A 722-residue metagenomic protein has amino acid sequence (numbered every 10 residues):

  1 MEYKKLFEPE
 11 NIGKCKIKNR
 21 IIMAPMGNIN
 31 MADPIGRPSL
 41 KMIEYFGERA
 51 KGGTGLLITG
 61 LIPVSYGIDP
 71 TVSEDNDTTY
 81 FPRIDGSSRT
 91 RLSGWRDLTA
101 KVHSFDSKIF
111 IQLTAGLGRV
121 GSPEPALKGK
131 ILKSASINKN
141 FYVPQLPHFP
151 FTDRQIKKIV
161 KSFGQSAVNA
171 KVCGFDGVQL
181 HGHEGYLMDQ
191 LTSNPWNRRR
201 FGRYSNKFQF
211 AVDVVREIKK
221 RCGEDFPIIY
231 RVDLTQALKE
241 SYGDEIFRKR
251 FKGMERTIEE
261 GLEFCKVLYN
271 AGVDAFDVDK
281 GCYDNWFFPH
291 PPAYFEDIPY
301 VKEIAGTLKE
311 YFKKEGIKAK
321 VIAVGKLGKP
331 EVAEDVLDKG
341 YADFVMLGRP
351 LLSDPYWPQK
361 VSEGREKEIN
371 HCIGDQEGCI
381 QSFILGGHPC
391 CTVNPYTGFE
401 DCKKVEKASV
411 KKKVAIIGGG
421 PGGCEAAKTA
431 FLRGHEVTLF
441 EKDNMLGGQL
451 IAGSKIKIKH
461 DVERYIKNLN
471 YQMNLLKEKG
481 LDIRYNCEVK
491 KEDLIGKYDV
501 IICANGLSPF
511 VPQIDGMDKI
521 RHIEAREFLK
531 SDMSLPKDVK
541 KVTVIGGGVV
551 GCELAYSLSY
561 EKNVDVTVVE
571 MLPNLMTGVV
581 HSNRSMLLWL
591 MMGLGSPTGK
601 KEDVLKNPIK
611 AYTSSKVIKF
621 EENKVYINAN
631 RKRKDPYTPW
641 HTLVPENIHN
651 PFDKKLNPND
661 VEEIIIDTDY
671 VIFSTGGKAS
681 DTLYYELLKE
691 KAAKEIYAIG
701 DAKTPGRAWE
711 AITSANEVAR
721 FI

Functional and structural regions predicted by a protein language model:
M1-I417, P421, E425-V437, P509-F510 (+1 more regions): Flavin-dependent oxidoreductase catalytic cores
G177, L327, G420-G422, M445 (+3 more regions): Residue-level detector of alpha-helix initiation sites
D354, K360, Y556, Y560-K562 (+2 more regions): Internal hydrophobic alpha-helix adjacent to the cofactor/substrate pocket in enzyme cavities
I416, L439, V544-I545, V568: Hydrophobic Val/Ile/Leu positions in short beta-strands of Rossmann-like dinucleotide-binding domains
G419-L432, D538-V564: Rossmann-like NAD(P)H-binding beta-loop-alpha module
H435-I451, D565-M576: Glycine-rich FAD pyrophosphate-binding loop
R464-F510, M517-K540, Y560-E686: A Rossmann-like FAD-binding core segment of flavoenzymes
L554, V579-V580, I699-I722: A conserved FAD-binding loop/helix module that cradles the flavin
